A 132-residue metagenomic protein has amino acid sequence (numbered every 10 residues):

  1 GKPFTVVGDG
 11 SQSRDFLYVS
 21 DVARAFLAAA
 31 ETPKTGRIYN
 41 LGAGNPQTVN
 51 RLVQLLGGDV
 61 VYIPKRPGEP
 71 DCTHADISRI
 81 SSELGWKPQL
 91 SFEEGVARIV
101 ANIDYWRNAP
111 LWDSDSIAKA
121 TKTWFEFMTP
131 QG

Functional and structural regions predicted by a protein language model:
G1, A29-P33, E83, N102-A109: Generic structural signal for alpha-helix termini and adjacent loop/cap motifs
K2-P3, V7, S11, V19-S20 (+2 more regions): Glycine/proline-rich active-site loop of Rossmann-fold NAD(P)-dependent oxidoreductases
T5-G8, I38, Y62-P64, L111-S116: Short, hydrophobic secondary-structure boundary micro-motifs
D9, A43, K65, G85-W86: Conserved donor-binding loops in enzymes that form glycosidic bonds
S11-S20, Q47, G68, C72-A75 (+1 more regions): Residue-level signal for the nucleotide or nucleotide-sugar donor/cofactor binding architecture
V22, F26, L41, L52 (+2 more regions): Non-catalytic, hydrophobic alpha-helical segments
T32-P67, D76-I77: Mid/C-terminal beta-alpha module of Rossmann-like enzyme folds, strongest in SDR-family dehydrogenases/epimerases
F92-G132: Amphipathic terminal alpha-helices
